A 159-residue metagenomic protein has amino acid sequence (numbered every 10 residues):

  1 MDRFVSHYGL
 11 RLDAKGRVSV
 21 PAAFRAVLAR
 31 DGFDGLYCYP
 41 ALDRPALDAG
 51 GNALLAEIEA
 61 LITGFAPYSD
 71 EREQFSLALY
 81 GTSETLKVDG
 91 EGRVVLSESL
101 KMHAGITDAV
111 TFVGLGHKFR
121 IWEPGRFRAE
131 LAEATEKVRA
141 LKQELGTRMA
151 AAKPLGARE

Functional and structural regions predicted by a protein language model:
M1-G9, A14-R17, F24-L86, G90-E91 (+1 more regions): Flexible "stalk/tail and boundary" regions
